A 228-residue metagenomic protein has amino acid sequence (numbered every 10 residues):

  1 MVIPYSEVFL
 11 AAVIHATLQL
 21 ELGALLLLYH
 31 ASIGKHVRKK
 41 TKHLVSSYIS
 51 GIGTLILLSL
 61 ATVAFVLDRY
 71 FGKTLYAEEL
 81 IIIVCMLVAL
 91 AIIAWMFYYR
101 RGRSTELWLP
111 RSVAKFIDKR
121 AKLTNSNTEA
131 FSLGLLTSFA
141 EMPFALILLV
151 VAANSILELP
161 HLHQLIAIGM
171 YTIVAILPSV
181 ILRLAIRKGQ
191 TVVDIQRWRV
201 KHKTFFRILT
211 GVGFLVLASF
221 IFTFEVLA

Functional and structural regions predicted by a protein language model:
M1-L22, S46, A114-A140, L162-M170: Small-residue-enriched transmembrane helix starts and helix-helix packing motifs in multi-pass inner-membrane proteins
V2-G72, L157, L162: Juxtamembrane transmembrane-helix termini in multi-pass membrane transport proteins
L18-L27, F139-A152: Transmembrane helix boundary and interhelical junction motifs in multipass membrane proteins
R38-A114: Membrane helix-loop-helix hairpins that form the core translocation module of multi-pass transporters
S59-F65, V180-I195: Transmembrane alpha-helical segments of integral membrane proteins
P160-L184: Short alpha-helical packing/oligomerization segments
R187-F214: Interfacial loop-to-transmembrane junctions
V216-A228: Juxtamembrane boundary at the C-terminal end of a transmembrane helix
